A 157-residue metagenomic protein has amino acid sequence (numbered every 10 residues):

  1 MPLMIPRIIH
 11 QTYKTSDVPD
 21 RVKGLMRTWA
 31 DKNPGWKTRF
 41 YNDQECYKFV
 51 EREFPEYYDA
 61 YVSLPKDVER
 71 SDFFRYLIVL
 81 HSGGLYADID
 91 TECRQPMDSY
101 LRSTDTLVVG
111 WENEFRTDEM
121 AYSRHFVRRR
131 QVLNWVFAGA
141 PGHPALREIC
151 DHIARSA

Functional and structural regions predicted by a protein language model:
M1-E56: N-terminal anchoring/stem segment of glycosyltransferases
R7, D20-K23, R27, E69 (+2 more regions): A structural signal for well-ordered alpha-helical segments within the folded catalytic domains of diverse enzymes
K14-D17, Q44-Y47, T91-R94, E114-R116 (+1 more regions): Short, solvent-exposed loop/turn segments at secondary-structure junctions
T15, D67, A121-H125: Solvent-exposed loop and edge beta-strand segments that line ligand/cofactor-binding and catalytic clefts
Q44-A60, V79, Q95, E148: Short, charged, amphipathic alpha-helices and their helix-cap/turn boundaries
Y57-S71: Short, structured active-site "lid" loops
R70-R116: GT-A fold catalytic core of metal-dependent nucleotide-sugar glycosyltransferases, centered on the diacidic
L101-A157: Conserved catalytic core of nucleotide-sugar-dependent glycosyltransferases
